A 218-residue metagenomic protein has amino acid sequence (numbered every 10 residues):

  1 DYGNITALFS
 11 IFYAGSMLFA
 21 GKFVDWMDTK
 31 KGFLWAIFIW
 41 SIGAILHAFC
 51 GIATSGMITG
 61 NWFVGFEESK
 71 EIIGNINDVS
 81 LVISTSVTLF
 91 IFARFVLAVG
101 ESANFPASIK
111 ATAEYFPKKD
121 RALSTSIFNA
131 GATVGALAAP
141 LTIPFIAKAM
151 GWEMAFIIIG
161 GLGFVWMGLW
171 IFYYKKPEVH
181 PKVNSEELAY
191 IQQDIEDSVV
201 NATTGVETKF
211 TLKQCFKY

Functional and structural regions predicted by a protein language model:
D1-A14, S69-I72, V82, T88: Extracellular/periplasmic helix-loop-helix junction of adjacent transmembrane segments in MFS-like secondary
S10-L18, A136-L137: Residue-level signature of mid-helix packing/kink "hotspots" within the transmembrane helices of 12-pass Major
S16-D28: Helix-to-loop junctions at the C-terminal end of transmembrane segments in multipass secondary transporters
W26-I37: Cytoplasmic membrane-interface "Motif A"-like loop-to-helix N-cap segments of 12-TM Major Facilitator Superfamily
F38-I83: C-terminal ends and interior cores of transmembrane alpha-helices in multi-pass membrane transporters/permeases
L89, A93-A132: Cytoplasmic helix-loop-helix junction between adjacent transmembrane helices in 12-TM secondary transporters
T133-P181: Helix-loop-helix hairpin linking two adjacent transmembrane segments in secondary transporters
E178-Y218: Juxtamembrane intracellular "pre-TM" segments in multi-pass secondary transporters
